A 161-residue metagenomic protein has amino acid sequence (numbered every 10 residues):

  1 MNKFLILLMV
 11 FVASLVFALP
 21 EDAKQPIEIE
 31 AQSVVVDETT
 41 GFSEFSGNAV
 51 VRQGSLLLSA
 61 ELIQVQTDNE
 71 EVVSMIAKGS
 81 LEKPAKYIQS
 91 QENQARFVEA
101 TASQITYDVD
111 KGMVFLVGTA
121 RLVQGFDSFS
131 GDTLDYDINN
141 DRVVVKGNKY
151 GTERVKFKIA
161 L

Functional and structural regions predicted by a protein language model:
M1-L161: Mature-chain termini and adjacent capping regions
